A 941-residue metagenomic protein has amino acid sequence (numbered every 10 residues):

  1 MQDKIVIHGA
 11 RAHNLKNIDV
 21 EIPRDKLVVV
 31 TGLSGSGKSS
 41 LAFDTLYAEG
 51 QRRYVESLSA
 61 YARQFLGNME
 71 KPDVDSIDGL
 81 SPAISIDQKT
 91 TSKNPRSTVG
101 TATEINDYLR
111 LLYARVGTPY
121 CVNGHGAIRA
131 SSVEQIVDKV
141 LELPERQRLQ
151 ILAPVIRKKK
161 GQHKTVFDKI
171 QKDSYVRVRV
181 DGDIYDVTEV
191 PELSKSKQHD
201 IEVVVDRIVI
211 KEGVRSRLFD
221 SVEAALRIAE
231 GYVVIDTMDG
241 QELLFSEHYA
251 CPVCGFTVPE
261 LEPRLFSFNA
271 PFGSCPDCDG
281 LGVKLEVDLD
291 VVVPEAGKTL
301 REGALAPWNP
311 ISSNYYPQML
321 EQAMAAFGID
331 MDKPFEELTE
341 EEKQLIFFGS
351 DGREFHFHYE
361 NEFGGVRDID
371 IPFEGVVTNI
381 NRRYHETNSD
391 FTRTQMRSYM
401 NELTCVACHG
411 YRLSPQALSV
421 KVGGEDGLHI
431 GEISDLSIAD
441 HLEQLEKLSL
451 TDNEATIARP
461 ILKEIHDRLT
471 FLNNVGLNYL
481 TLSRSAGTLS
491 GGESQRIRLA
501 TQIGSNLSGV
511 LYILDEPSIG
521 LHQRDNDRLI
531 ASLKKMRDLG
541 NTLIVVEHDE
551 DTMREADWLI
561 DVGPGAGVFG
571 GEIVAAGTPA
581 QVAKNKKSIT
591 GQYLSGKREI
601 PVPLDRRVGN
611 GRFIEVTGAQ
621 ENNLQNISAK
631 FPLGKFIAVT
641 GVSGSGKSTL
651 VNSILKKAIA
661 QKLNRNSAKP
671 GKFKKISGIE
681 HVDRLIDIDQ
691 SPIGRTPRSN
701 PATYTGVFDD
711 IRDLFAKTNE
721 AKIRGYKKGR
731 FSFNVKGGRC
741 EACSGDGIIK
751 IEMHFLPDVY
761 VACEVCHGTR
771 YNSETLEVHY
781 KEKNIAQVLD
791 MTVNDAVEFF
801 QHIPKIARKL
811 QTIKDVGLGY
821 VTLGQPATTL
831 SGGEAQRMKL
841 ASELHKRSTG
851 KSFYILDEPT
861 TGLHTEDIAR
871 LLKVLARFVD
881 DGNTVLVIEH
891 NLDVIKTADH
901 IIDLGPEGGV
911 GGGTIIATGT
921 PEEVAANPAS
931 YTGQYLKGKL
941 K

Functional and structural regions predicted by a protein language model:
M1-K941: Conserved phosphate-binding elements of NTP-dependent enzyme cores
